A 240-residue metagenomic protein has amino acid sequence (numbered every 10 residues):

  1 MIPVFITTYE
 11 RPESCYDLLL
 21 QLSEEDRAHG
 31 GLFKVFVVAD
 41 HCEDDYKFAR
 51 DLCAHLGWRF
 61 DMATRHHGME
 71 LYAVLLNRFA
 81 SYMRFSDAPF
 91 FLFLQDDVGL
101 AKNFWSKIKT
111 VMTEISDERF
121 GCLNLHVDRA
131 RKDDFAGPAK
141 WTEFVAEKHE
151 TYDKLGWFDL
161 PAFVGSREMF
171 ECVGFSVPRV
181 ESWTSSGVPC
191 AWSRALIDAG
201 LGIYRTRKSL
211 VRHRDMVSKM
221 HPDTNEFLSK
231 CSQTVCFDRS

Functional and structural regions predicted by a protein language model:
I2-I6, L22, K34-V37: Hydrophobic targeting segments
T7, R11-L18, G156-F158, V177-S240: C-terminal catalytic/acceptor-binding lobe
E10, V38-E43: Conserved short acidic donor-positioning loop in nucleotide-sugar-dependent glycosyltransferases
R11-C15, H67-L76, L100, F104 (+1 more regions): Phosphate/oxyanion-binding active-site loops and adjacent basic polyanion-contact surfaces
L20-L32: Short, acidic, metal-binding catalytic loop of nucleotide-sugar glycosyltransferases
H41-A88: Active-site-proximal specificity loops/subdomain of glycosyltransferases
A88-G99: Short beta-strand-to-loop acidic/aromatic patch adjacent to the donor-nucleotide binding site
A101-V180: Conserved catalytic core of nucleotide-sugar-dependent glycosyltransferases
